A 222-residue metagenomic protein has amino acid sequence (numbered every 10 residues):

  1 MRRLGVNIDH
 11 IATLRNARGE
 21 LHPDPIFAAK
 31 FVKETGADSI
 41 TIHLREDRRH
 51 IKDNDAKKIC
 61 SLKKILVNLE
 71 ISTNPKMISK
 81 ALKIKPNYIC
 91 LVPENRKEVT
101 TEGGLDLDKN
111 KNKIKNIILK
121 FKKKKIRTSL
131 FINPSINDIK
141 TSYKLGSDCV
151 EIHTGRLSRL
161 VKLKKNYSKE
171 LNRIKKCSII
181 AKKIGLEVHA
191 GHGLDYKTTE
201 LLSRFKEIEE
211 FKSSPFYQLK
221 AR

Functional and structural regions predicted by a protein language model:
M1-A17, N95, V99-E102, I114-K123: N-terminal small/glycine-rich loop or linker at the start of catalytic domains across soluble metabolic enzymes
M1-P86, T141-K144, N166-K169: Conserved N-terminal beta1-alpha1 strand-loop-helix module at the mouth
R2-I8, I40-I42, V67-I71, I89-L91 (+4 more regions): Hydrophobic faces of well-ordered beta-strands that scaffold small-molecule active sites in alpha/beta enzyme cores
A17-R18, K97-K113, L157-N172, R222: Glycine-rich tight-turn/loop motif centered on a GG-T
H43, C90-E98, C149-K162, K206-R222: Glycine-rich phosphate-binding active-site loops on the catalytic face of alpha/beta enzymes
R49-P75, L107-S129, N166-A190: Alpha-helix-loop-beta-strand connector modules within alpha/beta enzyme cores
N74-N87, S135-L145, A190, L194-I208: Catalytic cores of alpha/beta
R127-I180, I184: Histidine/lysine/aspartate-rich catalytic loop segments that bind and position anionic ligands
